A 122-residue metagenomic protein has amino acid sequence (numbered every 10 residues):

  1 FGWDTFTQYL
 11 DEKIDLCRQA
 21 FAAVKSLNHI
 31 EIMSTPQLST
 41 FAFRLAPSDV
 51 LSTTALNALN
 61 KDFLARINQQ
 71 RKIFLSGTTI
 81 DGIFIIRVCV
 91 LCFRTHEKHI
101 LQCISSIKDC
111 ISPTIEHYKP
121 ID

Functional and structural regions predicted by a protein language model:
G2-I121: Conserved C-terminal alpha-helix-loop-beta "cap" of PLP-dependent enzymes that closes/shapes the active-site mouth
